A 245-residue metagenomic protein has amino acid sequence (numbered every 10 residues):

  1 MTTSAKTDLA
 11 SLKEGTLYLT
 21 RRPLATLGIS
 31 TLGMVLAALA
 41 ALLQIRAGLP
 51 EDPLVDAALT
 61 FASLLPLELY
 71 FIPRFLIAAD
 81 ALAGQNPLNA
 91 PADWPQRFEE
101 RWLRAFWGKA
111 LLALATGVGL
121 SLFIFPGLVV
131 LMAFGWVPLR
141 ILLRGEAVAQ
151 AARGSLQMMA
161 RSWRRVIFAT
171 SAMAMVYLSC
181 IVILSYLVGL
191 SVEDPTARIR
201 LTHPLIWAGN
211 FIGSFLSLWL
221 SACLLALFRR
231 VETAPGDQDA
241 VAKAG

Functional and structural regions predicted by a protein language model:
M1-G245: Hydrophobic alpha-helical membrane segments
